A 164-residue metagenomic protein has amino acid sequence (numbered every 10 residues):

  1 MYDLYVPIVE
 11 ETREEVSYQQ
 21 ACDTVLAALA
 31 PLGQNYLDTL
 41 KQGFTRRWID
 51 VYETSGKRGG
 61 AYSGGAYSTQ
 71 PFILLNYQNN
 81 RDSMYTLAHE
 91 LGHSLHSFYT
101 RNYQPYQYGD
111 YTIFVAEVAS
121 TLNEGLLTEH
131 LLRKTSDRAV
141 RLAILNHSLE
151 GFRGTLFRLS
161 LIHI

Functional and structural regions predicted by a protein language model:
M1-I162: Cation-handling catalytic/transport regions enriched in His/Asp/Glu
